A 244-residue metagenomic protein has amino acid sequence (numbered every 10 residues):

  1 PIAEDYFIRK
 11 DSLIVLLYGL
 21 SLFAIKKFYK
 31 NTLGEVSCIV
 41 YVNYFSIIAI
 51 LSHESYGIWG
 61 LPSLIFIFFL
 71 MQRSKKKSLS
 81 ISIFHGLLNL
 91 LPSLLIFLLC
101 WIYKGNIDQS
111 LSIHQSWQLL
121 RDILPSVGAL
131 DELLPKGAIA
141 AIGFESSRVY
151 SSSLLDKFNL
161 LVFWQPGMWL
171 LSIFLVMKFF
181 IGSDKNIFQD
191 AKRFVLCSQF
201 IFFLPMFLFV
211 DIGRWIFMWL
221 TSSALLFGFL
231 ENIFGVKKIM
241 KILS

Functional and structural regions predicted by a protein language model:
P1-A24, S52, G167, L208-F227: Membrane-interface micro-motifs in multi-pass membrane enzymes
S12-L33, S37-Y41, S46, F69-L70: Specific aromatic-rich, kink-prone transmembrane helix
T32-V36, S74-F84, L175-L196: Membrane-interface helix-loop-helix junctions at transmembrane boundaries of multi-pass membrane enzymes, predominantly
S37-E54, W59-I65, L91, F203: Membrane-interface alpha helices of multi-pass inner-membrane proteins
G60-L90: Perimembrane helix-loop-helix junctions
N89-L130: Aromatic-rich transmembrane-lumenal/periplasmic boundary elements in polytopic membrane proteins
E132-N159, F200: Juxtamembrane membrane-water interface segments that cap and precede transmembrane helices
N159-F188, F200: Hydrophobic, aromatic-rich transmembrane alpha-helices and their immediate juxtamembrane boundary segments
